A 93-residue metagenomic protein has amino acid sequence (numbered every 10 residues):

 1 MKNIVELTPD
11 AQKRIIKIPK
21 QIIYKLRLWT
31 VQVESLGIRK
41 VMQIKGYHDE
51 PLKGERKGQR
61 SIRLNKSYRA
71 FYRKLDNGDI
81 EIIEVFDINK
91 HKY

Functional and structural regions predicted by a protein language model:
M1-K2, I38: A short, ordered amphipathic alpha-helix with a cationic face
K2-I4, Q12-K17, Q21-Y24, R60-Y93: Enriched for short, Lys/Arg-rich terminal
D10-I44: N-terminal first-folded block
T30, Y47, V85-D87: Short, intrinsically disordered/low-complexity patches at protein termini and at juxtamembrane boundaries
S35-I62: A short, surface-exposed loop/turn module that caps and links secondary-structure elements
